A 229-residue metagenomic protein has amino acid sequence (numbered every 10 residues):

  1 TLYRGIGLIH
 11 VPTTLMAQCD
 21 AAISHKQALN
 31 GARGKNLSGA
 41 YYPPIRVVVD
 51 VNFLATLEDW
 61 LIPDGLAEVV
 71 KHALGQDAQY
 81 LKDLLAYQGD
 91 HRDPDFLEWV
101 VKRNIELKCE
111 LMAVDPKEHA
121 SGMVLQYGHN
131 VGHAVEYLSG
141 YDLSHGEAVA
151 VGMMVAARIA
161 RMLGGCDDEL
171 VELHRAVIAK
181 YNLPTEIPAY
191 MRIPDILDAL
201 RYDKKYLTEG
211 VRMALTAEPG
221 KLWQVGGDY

Functional and structural regions predicted by a protein language model:
T1, Q18-A21, K35, R46 (+5 more regions): Short glycine- and Lys/Arg-enriched binding-loop motifs that mark or flank ligand-binding interfaces
L2-Y87: A glycine/threonine-rich phosphate-anchoring loop and its flanking beta-alpha core in nucleotide/phosphate-binding
P12, D50, H129, M153 (+1 more regions): Residue-level signal for inorganic ion chemistry
R33-G34, E110, E136-Y137, L200-R201: Glycine-rich, charged/polar anion/phosphate-binding loops that engage phosphate groups from diverse ligands
L54, H72-Q76, Y141, L163 (+1 more regions): Histidine kinase transmitter module recognition
A55, A120, V225: Double-stranded RNA-binding/processing signature
A67-V69, G165-Y229: C-terminal charged capping/lid subdomain of soluble metabolic enzymes
K82-D195: Active-site segments that bind and position negatively charged phosphate/pyrophosphate groups
